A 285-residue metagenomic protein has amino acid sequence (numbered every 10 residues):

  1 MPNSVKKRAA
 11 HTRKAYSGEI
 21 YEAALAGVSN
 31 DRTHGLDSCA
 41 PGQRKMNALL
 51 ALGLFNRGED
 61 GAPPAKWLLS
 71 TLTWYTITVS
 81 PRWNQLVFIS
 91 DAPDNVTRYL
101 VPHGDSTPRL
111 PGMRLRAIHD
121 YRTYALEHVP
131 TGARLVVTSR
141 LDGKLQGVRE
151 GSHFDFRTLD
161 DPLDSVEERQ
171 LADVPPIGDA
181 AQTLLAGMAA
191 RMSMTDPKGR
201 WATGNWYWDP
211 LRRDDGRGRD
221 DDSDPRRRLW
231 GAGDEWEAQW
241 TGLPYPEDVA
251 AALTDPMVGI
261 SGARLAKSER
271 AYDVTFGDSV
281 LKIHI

Functional and structural regions predicted by a protein language model:
S4-T12, S17-I285: Compositionally biased accessory segments in Actinobacterial proteins
